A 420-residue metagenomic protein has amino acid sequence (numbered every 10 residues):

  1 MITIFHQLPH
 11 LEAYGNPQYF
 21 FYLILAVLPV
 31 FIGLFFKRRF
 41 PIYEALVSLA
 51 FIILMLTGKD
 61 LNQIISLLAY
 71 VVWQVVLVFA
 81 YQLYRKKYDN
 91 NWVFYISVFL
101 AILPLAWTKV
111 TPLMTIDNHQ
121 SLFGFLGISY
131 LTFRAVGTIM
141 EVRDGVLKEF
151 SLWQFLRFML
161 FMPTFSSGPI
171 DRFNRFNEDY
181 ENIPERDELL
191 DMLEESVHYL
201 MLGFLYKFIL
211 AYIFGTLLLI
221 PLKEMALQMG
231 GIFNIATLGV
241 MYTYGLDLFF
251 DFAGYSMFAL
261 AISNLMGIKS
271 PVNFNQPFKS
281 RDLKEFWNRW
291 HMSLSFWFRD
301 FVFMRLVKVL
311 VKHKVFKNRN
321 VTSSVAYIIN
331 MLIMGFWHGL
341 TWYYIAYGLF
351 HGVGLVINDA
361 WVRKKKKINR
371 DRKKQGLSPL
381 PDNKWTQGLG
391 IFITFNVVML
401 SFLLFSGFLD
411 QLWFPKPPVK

Functional and structural regions predicted by a protein language model:
I2-K420: Membrane-embedded transmembrane alpha-helical bundles that form the catalytic cores of multi-pass lipid-modifying
